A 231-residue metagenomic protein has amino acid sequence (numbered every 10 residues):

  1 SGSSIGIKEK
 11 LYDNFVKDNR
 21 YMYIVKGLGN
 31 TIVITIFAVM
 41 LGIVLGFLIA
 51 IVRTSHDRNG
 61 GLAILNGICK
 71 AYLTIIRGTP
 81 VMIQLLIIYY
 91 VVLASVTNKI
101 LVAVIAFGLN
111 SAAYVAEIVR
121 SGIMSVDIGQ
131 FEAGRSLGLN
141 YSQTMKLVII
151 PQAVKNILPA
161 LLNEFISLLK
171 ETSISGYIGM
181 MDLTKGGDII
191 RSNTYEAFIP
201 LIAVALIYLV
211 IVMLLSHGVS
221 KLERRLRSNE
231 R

Functional and structural regions predicted by a protein language model:
S1-R231: Transmembrane alpha-helices and adjacent helix-loop boundaries
